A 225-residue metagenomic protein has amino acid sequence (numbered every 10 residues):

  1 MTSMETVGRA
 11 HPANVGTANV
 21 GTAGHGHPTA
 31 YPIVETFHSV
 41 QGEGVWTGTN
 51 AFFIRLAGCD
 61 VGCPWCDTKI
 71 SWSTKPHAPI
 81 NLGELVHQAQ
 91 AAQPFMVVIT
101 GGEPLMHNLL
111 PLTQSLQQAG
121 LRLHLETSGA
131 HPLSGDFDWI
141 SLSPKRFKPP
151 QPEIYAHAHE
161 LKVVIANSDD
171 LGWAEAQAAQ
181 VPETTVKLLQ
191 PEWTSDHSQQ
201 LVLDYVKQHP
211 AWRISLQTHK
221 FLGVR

Functional and structural regions predicted by a protein language model:
M1-L56, G62-W65, I70, R213-L216 (+1 more regions): Flexible, acidic/Gly-rich N-terminal and inter-domain linker regions that tether and position cofactor-handling modules
A10-A13, A18, A23, A30 (+10 more regions): A sequence-composition feature that detects small, non-aromatic residues
G26, Y31-H38, N50-F53, A57 (+1 more regions): Conserved Radical SAM active-site core
L105-R225: Conserved AdoMet/S-adenosylmethionine-binding subsite of the radical SAM
